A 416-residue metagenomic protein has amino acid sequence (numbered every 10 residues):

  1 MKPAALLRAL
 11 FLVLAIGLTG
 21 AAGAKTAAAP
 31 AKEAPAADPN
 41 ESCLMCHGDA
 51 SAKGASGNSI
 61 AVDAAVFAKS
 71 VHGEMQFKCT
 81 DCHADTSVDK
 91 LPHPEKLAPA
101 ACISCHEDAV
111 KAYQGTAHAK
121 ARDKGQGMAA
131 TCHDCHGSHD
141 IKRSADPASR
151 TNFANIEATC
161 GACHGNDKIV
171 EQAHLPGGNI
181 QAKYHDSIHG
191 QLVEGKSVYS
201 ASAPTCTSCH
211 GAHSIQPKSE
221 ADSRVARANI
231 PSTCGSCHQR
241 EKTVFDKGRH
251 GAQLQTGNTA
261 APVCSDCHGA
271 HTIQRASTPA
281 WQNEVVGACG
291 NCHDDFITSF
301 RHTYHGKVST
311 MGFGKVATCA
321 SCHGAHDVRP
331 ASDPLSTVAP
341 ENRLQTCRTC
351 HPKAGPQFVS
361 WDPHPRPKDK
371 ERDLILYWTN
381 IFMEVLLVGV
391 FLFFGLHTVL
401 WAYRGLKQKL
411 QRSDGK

Functional and structural regions predicted by a protein language model:
M1-F11: Bacterial N-terminal signal peptides that target proteins for export
P3, G20-K416: Short sequence/structural segments immediately N-terminal
A9-T19: Bacterial N-terminal signal peptides
